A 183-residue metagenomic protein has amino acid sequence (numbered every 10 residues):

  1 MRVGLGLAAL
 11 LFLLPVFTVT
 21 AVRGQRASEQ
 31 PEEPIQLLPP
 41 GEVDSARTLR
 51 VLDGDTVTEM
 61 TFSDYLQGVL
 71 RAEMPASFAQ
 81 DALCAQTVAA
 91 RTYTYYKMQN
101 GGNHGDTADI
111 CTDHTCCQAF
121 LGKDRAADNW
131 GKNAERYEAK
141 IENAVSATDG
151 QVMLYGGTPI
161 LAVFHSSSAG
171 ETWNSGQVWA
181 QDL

Functional and structural regions predicted by a protein language model:
M1-L183: Conserved, single-site charged/polar hotspot
